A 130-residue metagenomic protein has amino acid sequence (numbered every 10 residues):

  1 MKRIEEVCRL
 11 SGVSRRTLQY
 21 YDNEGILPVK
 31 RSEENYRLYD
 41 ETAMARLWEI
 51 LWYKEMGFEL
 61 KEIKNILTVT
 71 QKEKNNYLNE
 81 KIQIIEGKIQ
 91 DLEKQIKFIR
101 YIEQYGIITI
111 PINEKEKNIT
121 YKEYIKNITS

Functional and structural regions predicted by a protein language model:
M1-N65: Basic helix-turn-helix/winged-helix DNA-binding cores and closely related short helical interaction motifs
L51, K64-Y124: Short, charged amphipathic alpha-helical surface segments
Y124-S130: Domain-scale macromolecular recognition modules
